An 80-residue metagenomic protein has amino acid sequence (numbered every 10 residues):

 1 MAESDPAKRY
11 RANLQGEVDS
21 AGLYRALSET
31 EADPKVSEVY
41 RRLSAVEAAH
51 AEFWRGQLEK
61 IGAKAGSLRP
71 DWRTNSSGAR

Functional and structural regions predicted by a protein language model:
M1-R80: Non-heme di-metal
